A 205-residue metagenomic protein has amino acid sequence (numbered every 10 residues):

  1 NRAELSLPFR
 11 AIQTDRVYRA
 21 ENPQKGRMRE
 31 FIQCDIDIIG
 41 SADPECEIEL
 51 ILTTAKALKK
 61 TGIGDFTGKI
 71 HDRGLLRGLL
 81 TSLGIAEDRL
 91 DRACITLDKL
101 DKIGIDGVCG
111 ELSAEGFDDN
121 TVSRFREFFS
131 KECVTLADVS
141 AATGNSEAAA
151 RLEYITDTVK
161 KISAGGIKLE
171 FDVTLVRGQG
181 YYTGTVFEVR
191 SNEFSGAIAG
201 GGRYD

Functional and structural regions predicted by a protein language model:
N1-G64, G74, D106-D205: Positively charged, Gly/Ser-enriched RNA/tRNA-binding surfaces
A57-T61, S82-L83, L100: Change "in soluble alpha/beta enzymes" to "in soluble alpha/beta proteins
G62, T67, R89: Non-catalytic nucleic-acid-binding/docking modules located in mid-to-C-terminal regions of nucleic-acid enzymes
F66, L80, I95-D98, L112: Short, flexible active-site loop motifs that bind/organize anionic cofactors or intermediates
G68-L79: Glycine-rich, mobile lid/loop segments that gate access to catalytic sites or pores
K69-I70, C94, D172: A generic structural motif
G84-V108, F194: Acidic, His- and aromatic-enriched active-site or binding-groove loops in soluble protein domains that engage sugars
